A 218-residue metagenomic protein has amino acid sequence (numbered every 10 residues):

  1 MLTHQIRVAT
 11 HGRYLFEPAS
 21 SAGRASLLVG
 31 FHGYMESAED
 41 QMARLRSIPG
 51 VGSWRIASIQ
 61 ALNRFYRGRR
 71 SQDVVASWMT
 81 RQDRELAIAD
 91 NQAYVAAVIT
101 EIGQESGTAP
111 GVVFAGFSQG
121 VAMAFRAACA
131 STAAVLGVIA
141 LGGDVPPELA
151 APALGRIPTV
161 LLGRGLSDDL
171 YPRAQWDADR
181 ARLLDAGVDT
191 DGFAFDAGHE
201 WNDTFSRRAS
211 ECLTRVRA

Functional and structural regions predicted by a protein language model:
H4-A109: Serine-hydrolase catalytic machinery in alpha/beta-hydrolase-like enzymes
Q60, A115, I139-G142, G163: Alpha/beta-hydrolase-fold catalytic nucleophile elbow
A115-G120, A124: Gly/Ala-rich beta-loop-alpha elbow adjacent to hydrolase catalytic centers
R126-A130: Active-site signature of alpha/beta-hydrolase-fold catalytic machinery across serine- and Asp/Cys-nucleophile hydrolases
A133-V145: A conserved short beta-strand
G155-V160, A186-D189: Short, proline-enriched alpha-helix->beta-strand connector loops that line the catalytic pocket of alpha/beta-hydrolase
L161-R164, D168: Short beta-strand/loop motif that positions the catalytic acidic residue of the alpha/beta-hydrolase fold
A174-A218: C-terminal catalytic histidine-bearing segment of alpha/beta-hydrolase fold enzymes
